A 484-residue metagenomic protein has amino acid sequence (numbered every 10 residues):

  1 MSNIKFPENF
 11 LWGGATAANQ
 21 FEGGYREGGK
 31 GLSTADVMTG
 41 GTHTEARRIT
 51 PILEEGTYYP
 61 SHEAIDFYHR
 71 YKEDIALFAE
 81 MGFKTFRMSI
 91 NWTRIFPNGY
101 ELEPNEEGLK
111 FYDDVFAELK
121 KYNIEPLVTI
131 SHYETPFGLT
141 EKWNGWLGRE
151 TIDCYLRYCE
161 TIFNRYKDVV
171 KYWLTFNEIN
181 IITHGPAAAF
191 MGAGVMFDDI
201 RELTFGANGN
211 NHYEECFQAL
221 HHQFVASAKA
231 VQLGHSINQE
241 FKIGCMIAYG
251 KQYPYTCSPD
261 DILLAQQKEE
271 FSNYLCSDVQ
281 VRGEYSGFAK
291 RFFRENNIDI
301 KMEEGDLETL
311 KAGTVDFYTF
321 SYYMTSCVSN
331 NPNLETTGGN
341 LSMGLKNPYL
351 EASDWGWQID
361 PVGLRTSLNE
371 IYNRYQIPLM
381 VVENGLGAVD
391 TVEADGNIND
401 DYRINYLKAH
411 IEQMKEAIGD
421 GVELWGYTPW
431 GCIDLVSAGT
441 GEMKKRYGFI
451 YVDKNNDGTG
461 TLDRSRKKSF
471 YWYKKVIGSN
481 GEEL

Functional and structural regions predicted by a protein language model:
S2-E55, A79, N98-Y100, L109-L484: Active-site region of glycoside hydrolase catalytic domains
G56-H69, L147-R149: Active-site mouth loops of central-metabolism enzymes
D66, R70-N91, A312-Y318: Catalytic domains of carbohydrate-active enzymes, especially glycoside hydrolases
I90-P104: Glycine-rich, proline-tolerant flexible connector loops at the mouths of alpha/beta enzymes
